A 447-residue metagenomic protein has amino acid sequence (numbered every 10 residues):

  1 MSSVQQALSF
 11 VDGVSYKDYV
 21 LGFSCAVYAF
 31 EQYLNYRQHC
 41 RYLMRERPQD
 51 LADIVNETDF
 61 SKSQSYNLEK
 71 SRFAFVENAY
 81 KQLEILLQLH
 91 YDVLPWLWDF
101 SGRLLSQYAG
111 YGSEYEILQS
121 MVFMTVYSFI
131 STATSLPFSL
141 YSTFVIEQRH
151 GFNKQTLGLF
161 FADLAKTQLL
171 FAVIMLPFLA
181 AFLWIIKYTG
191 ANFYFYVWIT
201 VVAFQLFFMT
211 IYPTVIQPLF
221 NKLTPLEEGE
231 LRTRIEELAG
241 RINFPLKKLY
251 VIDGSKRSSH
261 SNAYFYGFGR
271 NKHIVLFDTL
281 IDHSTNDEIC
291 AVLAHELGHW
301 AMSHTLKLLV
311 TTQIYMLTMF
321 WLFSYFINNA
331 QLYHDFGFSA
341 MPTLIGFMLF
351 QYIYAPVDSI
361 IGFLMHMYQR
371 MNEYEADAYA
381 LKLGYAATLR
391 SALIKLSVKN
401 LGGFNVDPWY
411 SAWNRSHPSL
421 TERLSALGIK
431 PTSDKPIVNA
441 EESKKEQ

Functional and structural regions predicted by a protein language model:
S2-P342, M348, A355-Q447: Polar-ligand-bearing catalytic/cofactor-coordination segments of membrane-embedded or membrane-tethered inner-membrane
